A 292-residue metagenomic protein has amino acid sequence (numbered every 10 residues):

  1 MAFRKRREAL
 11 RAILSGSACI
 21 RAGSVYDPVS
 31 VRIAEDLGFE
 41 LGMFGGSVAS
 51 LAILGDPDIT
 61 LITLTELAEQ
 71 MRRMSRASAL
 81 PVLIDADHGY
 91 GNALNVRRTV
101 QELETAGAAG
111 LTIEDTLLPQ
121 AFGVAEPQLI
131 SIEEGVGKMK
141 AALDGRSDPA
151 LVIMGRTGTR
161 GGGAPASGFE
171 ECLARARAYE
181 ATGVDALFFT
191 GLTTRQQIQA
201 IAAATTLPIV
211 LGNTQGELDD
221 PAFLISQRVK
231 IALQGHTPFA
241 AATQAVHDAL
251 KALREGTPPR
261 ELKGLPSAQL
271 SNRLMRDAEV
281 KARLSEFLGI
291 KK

Functional and structural regions predicted by a protein language model:
A2-H236, A240-K251, E286-K292: Alpha/beta enzyme core
P259-R260: Phosphate-binding beta-alpha-beta segment of Rossmann-like dinucleotide-binding domains, i.e., the NAD(P)
K263-K292: A short, charged, Gly/Pro-tolerant segment at domain boundaries
